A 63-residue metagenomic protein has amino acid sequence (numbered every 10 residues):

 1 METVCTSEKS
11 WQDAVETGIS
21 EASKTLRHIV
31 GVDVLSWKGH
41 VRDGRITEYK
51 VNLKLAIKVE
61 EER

Functional and structural regions predicted by a protein language model:
M1-V32: Short, well-ordered alpha-helical segments
C5-K9, K38, L55-E61: Beta-strand elements of well-folded, non-transmembrane domains
L26, L35, L53-L55: Generic detector of leucine side chains in alpha-helical contexts
V32-G39: Short, conserved loop-to-beta-strand elements that form functional interface hotspots
D43-R63: C-terminal structural segments of small proteins and small subunits
